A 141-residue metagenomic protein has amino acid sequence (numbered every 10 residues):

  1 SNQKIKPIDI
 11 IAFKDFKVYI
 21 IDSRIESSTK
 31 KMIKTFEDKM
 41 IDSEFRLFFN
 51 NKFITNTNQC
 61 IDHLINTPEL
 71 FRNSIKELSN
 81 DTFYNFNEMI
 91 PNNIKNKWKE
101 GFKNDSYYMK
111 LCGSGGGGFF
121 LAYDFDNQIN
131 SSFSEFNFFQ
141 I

Functional and structural regions predicted by a protein language model:
S1-S114, L121-I141: C-terminal nucleotide
